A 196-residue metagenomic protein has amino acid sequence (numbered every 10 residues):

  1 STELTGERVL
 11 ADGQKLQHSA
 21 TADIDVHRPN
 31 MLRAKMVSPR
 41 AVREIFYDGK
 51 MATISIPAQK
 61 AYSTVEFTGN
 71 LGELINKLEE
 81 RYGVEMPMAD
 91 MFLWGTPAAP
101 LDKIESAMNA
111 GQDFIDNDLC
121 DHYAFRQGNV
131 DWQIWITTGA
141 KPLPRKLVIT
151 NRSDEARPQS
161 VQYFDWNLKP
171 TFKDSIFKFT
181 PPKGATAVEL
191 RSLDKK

Functional and structural regions predicted by a protein language model:
S1-A61: N-terminal mature ectodomain segment of secretory-pathway/periplasmic proteins
L4, G69-L71, N151, P170: Residue-level detector of flexible, active-site-proximal loop/helix-junction positions within diverse enzyme catalytic
M31-F46, L74-I75, A185-K196: Hydrophobic transmembrane alpha-helix bundles
T53-I54, S63, D102-D194: Gly/Pro-enriched, hydrophobic low-complexity segments that function as extracytoplasmic propeptides/linkers
I54-A89: Acidic/charged, solvent-exposed loop-and-adjacent secondary-structure segments enriched in E/D, K/R, S/T, and G/P
M91-L93: Extended amphipathic, helix-rich lipid-handling scaffolds
P97-P100: Edge strands and adjacent loops of beta-rich recognition modules
